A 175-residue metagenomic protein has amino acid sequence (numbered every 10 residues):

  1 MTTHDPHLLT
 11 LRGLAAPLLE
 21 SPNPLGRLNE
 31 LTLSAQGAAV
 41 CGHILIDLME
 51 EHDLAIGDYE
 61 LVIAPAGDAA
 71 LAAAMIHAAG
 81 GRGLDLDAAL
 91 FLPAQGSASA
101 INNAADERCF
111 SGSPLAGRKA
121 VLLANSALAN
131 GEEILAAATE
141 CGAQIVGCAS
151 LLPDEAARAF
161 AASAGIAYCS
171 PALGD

Functional and structural regions predicted by a protein language model:
M1-L54: Active-site-facing substrate-recognition patch
T2-L14, A137-D175: PRPP-dependent phosphoribosyltransferase catalytic core
L45-E60, L135, T139-C141: Phosphate/pyrophosphate-binding loops at sites that engage ATP/ADP/AMP, CoA/4′-phosphopantetheine, polyphosphate
L54-I56, S111-G117, E140-C141, F160-A161: Solvent-exposed alpha-helices and their adjacent loops that cap or buttress functional pockets in soluble metabolic
A55-G67, A149-S150: Short glycine-rich phosphate-binding loop at a beta-alpha junction
E60, R118, V146: Conserved acidic residues
A69-A72, G131, D154-R158: Short, well-ordered alpha-helical microsegments
A72-E133: Short, glycine/charge-rich flexible loops or terminal/linker lids adjacent to PRPP-binding catalytic cores
